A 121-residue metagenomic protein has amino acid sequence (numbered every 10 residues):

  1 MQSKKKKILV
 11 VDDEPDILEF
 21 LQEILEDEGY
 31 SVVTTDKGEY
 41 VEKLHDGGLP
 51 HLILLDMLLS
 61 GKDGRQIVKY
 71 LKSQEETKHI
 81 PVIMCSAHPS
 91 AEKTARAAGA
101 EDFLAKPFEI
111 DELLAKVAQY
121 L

Functional and structural regions predicted by a protein language model:
P15-V33: Two-component/phosphorelay signaling modules centered on CheY-like receiver
T34-L52: Acidic, metal-coordinating helix/loop segments flanking the phosphotransfer/catalytic sites of two-component signaling
T35-D36, L59-K62, L71: Hydrophobic residue at a beta-alpha junction that N-caps the helix immediately following a catalytic beta-strand/loop
D56: Active-site residues of response regulator receiver
D63-Q66, H88-L104, E112-A115: Alpha4 helix (beta4-alpha4-beta5 surface) of REC/receiver domains from two-component response regulators
R65-K78: Short amphipathic alpha-helix used as the core "switch/output" element in two-component signaling
I83-C85: Hydrophobic/aromatic residues positioned on beta-strands within the core alpha/beta folds
E109: Receiver (REC) domain switch/active-site region of two-component response regulators
